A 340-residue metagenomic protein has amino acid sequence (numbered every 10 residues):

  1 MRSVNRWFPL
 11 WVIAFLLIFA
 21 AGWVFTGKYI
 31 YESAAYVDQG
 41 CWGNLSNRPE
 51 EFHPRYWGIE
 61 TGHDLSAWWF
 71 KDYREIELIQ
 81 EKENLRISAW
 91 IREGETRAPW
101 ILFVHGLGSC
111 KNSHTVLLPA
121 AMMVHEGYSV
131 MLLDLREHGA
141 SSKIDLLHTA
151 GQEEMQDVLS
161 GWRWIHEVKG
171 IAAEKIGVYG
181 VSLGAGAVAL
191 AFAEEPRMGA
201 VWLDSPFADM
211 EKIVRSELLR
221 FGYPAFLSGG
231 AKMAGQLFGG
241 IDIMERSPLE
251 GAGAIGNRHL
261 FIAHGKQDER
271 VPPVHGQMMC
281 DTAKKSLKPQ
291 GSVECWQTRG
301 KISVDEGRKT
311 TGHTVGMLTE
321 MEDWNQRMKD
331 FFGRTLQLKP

Functional and structural regions predicted by a protein language model:
M1-A67: N-terminal targeting or regulatory segments adjacent to alpha/beta-hydrolase or S9 domains
P54-T96: N-terminal cap/lid segment of alpha/beta-hydrolase-fold proteins
A120-S142: Conserved alpha/beta-hydrolase
H148-K169: Alpha/beta-hydrolase active-site loop
L190-I241: Hydrolase active-site cap/lid region
I255-G256, F261-H264, D268: Short beta-strand/loop motif that positions the catalytic acidic residue of the alpha/beta-hydrolase fold
E269-H275: Conserved alpha/beta-hydrolase "acid-adjacent" motif
Q277, S286-P340: C-terminal catalytic histidine-bearing segment of alpha/beta-hydrolase fold enzymes
